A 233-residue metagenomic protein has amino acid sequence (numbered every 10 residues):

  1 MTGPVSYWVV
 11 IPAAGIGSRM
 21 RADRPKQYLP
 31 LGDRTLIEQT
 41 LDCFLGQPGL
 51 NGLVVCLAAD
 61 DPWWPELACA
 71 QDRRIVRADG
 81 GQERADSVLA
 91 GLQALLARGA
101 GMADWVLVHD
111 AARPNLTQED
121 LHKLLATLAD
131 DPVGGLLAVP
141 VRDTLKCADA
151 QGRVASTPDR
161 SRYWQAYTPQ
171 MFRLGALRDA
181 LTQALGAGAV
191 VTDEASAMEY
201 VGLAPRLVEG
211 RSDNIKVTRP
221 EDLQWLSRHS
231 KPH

Functional and structural regions predicted by a protein language model:
G3-P62, I75: N-terminal glycine-rich phosphate-binding loop and ensuing alpha1 helix
I11, I37, G91, H109-D110 (+3 more regions): Residue-level signal for inorganic ion chemistry
P30, N115, M171, K216-V217: Short aromatic/basic micro-patch
Q47, D72, D131: Acidic-histidine catalytic/liganding microenvironments
C69-D104: Short phosphate-binding loop-to-helix
R84, A111-N115: Acidic metal-phosphate-binding loop of nucleotide-sugar-dependent transferases
M102, L116-V208: Conserved core of the sugar-phosphate nucleotidyltransferase
N214-H233: Hydrophobic helical membrane-anchoring modules
